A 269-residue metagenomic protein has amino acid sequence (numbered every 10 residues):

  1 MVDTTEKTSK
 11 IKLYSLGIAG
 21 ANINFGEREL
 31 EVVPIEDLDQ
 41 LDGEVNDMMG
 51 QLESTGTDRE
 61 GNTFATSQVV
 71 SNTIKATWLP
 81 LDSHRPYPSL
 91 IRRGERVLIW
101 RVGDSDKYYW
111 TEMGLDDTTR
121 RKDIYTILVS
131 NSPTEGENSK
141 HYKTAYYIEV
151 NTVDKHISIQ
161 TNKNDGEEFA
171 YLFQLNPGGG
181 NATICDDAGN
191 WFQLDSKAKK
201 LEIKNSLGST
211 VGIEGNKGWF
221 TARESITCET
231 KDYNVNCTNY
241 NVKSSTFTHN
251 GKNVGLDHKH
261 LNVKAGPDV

Functional and structural regions predicted by a protein language model:
M1-S225: Hydrophobic packing positions characteristic of elongated beta-solenoid/beta-helix-type spike/fiber shafts
V2-T5, S9, I18, R120 (+2 more regions): Intrinsic-disorder/coil detector with helix-boundary
